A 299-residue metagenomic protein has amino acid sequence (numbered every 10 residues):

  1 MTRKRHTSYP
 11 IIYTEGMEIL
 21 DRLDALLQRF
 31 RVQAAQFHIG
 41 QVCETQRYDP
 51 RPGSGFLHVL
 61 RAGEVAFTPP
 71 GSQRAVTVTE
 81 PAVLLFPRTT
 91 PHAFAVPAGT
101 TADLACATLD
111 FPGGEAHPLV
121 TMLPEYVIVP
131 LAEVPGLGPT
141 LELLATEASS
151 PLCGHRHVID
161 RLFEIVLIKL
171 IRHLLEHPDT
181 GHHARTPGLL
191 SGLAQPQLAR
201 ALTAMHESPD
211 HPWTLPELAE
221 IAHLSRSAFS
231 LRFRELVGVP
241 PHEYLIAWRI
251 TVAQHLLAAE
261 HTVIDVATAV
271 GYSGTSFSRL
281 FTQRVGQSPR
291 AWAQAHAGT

Functional and structural regions predicted by a protein language model:
M1-E18, T299: Short, intrinsically disordered or compositionally biased N-terminal tails of bacterial proteins
H6, L20-A35, T90-S149, H155 (+1 more regions): A hydrophobic/aromatic-rich effector-binding and dimerization subdomain of bacterial HTH-type transcriptional regulators
Q36-E125: N-terminal regulatory/effector-sensing and dimerization cores that precede helix-turn-helix DNA-binding domains
C153-R161, W213: Short, solvent-exposed positions on alpha-helices
K169, L175, R200-W248, A267-H296: Basic/polar phosphate-binding segments, predominantly the helix-turn-helix DNA-binding elements of transcriptional
H211, A259-E260: Flexible coil/turn residues that form the inter-helical turn or adjacent wing/linker of helix-turn-helix
